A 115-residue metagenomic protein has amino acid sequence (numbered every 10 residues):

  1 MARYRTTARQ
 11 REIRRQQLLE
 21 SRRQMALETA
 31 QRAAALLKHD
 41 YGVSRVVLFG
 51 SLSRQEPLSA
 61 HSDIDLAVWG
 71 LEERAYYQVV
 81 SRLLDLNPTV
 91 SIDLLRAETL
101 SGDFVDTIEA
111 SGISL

Functional and structural regions predicted by a protein language model:
M1-S44, R54-A60, L71-L115: Catalytic core of pol beta-like nucleotidyltransferases
L48-S51: Glycine-rich beta-strand-to-loop/alpha-helix junction loops that act as flexible
A67-W69: Short hydrophobic/aromatic beta-strand micro-patches that form the beta-sheet surface supporting nucleotide- or nucleic
